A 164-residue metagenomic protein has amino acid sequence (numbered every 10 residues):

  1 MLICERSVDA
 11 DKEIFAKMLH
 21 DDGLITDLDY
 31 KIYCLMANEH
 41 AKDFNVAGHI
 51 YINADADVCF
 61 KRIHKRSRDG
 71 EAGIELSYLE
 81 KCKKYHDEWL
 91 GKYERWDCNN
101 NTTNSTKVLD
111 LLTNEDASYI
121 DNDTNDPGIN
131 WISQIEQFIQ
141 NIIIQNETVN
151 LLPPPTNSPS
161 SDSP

Functional and structural regions predicted by a protein language model:
L2, R6-S7, D27: Conserved, surface-exposed functional patches that form binding/active-site neighborhoods
L2-C4, G48-I50, K107-L111: Hydrophobic/aromatic beta-strand patches that form the interior of the parallel beta-sheet core in alpha/beta enzyme
V8-D11, D55-D57, N114-A117: Short, solvent-exposed loop/turn segments at secondary-structure junctions
K12-D87: A glycine- and Lys/Arg-enriched "phosphate-lid" helix/loop adjacent to the NTP-binding pocket of small-molecule kinases
F60-P164: NTP-dependent small-molecule kinase module
